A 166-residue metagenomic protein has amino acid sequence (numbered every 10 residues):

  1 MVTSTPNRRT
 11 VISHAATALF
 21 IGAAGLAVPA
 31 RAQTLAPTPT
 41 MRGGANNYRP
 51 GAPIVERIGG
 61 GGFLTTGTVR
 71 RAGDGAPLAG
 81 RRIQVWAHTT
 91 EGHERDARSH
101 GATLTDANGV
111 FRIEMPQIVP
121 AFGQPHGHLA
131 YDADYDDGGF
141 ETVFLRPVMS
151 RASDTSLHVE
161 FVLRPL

Functional and structural regions predicted by a protein language model:
M1-V2, H100: Short, flexible active-site loop motifs that bind/organize anionic cofactors or intermediates
V2-G22: N-terminal secretory signal peptides and thylakoid transit peptides that target proteins across membranes
T3, R31-Q33: N-terminal leader/pre-domain low-complexity segments
A27-P29: N-terminal signal peptide c-region/cleavage motif recognized by signal peptidases
T34-L166: Beta-strand-dominated extracellular/periplasmic modules and repeats in secreted or surface-exposed proteins
